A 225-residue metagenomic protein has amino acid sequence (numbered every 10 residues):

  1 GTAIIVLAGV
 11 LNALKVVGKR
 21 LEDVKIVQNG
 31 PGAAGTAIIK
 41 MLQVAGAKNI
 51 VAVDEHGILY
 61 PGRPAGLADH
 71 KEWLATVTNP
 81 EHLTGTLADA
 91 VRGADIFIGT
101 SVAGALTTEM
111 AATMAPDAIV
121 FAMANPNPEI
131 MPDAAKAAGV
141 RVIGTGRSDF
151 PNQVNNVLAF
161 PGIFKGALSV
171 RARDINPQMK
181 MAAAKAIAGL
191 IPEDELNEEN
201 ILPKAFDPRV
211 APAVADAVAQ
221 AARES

Functional and structural regions predicted by a protein language model:
G1-T2, L11-V17, D23, A122-R223: Adenosine-phosphate binding glycine-rich loop
T2-I4, G35-T36, I58-P61, G104-T108 (+2 more regions): Flexible loop/turn segments at secondary-structure boundaries
I4, G32, E81-T84, A88-V91 (+9 more regions): Conserved structured core elements
I4-I98: Glycine-rich phosphate/diphosphate-binding loop of Rossmann-like nucleotide-binding domains
G35-K40, A111, P208-A213: Short glycine/threonine-rich loop-to-helix capping motif typified by GTGT followed within a few residues by an Asp-Pro
M41-V44, A65-A68, A111-T113, A134-A138 (+1 more regions): Short, glycine/charged-enriched secondary-structure capping and boundary segments
A52, G57-Y60, V214, Q220-S225: Terminal amphipathic helices with adjacent charged low-complexity linkers/tails
L83-A137: Long hydrophobic segments that form regular secondary structure
